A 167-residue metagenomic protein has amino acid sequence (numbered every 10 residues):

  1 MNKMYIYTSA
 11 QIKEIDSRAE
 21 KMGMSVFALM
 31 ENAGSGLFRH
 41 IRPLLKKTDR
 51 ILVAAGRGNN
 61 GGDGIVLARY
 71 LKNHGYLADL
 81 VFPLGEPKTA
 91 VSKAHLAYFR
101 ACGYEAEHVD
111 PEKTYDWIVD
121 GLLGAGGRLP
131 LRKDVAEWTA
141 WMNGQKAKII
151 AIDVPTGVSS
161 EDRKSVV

Functional and structural regions predicted by a protein language model:
M1-D49: Positively charged, low-complexity intrinsically disordered leader regions
M1-Y7, L45-V167: Glycine-rich phosphate/dinucleotide-binding loop and adjoining beta-alpha-beta core of small-molecule
